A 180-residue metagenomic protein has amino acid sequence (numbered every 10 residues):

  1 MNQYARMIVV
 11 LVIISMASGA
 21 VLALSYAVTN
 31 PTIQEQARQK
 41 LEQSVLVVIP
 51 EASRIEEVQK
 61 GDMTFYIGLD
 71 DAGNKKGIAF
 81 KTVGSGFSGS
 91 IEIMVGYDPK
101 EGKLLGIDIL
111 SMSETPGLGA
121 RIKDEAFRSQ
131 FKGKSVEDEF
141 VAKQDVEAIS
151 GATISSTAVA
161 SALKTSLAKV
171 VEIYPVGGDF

Functional and structural regions predicted by a protein language model:
N2-F180: Flexible, solvent-exposed loop/hinge segments and secondary-structure transition points
